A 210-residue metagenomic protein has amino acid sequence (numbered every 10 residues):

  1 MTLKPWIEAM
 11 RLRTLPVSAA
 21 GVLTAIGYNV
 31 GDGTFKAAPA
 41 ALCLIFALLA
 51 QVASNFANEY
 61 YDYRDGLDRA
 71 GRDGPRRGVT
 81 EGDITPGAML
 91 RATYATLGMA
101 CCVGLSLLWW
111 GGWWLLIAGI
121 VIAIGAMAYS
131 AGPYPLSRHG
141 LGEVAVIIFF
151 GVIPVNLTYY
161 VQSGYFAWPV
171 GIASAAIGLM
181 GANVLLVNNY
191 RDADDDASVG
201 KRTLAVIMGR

Functional and structural regions predicted by a protein language model:
M1-L42, F46, Y134, G142: Topogenic membrane-insertion module of multi-pass membrane proteins
L3, N55-E59, I124-S137, L185-D194: C-terminal ends of transmembrane helices
P16-A25, V144-Y159, I177, A205-R210: Small-residue-rich segments of transmembrane alpha-helices in multi-pass membrane proteins, especially helix faces
T24, D32-A57, L116-M127, P169-V187: Membrane-embedded alpha-helical segments that form the functional core of polytopic membrane enzymes, especially those
T24, Y28, A50-A57, V103-S106 (+1 more regions): Alpha-helical membrane-inserting segments
A57-L97, V103, G181-R210: Solvent-exposed interhelical
R77-Y165: Intramembrane alpha-helical segments
V146-A193: Functional transmembrane core segments of multi-pass inner-membrane proteins
